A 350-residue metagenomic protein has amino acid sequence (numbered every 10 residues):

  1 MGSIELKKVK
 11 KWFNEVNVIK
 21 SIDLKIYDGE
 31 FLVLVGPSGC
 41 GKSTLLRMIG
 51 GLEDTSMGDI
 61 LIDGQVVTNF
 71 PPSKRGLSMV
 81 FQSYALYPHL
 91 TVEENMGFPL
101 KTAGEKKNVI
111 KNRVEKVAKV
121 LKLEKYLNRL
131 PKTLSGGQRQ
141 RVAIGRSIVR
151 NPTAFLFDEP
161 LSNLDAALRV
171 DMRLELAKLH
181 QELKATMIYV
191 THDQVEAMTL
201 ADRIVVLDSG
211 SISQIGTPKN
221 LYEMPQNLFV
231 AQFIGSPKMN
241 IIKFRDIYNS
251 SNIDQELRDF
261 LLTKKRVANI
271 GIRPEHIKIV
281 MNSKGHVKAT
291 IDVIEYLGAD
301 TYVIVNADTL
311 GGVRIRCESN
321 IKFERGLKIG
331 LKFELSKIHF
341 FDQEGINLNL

Functional and structural regions predicted by a protein language model:
I22-V33: Pre-Walker A (P-loop) beta-loop-beta motif of ABC nucleotide-binding domains
V35-P37: The feature captures the beta-strand-to-loop junction immediately N-terminal to the Walker
G50: Helix-to-loop junction immediately C-terminal to a conserved catalytic motif
S56-D59, V109, S209, I338: Conserved coupling/switch loops of ABC nucleotide-binding domains, chiefly the family-specific signature
G58-V66: Conserved ABC transporter NBD signature motif
P72-F229: ABC ATPase nucleotide-binding domains
P237, Y248-L350: Non-catalytic connector elements of ABC transporters
